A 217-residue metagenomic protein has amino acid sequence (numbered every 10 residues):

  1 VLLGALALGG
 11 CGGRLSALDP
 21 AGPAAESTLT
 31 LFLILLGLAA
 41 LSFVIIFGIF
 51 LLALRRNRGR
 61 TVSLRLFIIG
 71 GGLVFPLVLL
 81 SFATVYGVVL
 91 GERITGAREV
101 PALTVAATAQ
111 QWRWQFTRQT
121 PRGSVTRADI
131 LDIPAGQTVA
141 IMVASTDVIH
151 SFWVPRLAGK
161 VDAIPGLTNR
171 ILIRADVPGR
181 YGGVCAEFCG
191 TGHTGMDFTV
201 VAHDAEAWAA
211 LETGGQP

Functional and structural regions predicted by a protein language model:
V1-G13: N-terminal secretory/membrane targeting signals
G4-A7, L36-I49, L77-A83: Hydrophobic alpha-helical transmembrane segments of multi-pass integral membrane proteins
G12-T30, R56-P217: Non-transmembrane, membrane-proximal soluble domains of secreted or membrane proteins
P20-R56: Membrane-embedded alpha-helical segments of integral membrane proteins
